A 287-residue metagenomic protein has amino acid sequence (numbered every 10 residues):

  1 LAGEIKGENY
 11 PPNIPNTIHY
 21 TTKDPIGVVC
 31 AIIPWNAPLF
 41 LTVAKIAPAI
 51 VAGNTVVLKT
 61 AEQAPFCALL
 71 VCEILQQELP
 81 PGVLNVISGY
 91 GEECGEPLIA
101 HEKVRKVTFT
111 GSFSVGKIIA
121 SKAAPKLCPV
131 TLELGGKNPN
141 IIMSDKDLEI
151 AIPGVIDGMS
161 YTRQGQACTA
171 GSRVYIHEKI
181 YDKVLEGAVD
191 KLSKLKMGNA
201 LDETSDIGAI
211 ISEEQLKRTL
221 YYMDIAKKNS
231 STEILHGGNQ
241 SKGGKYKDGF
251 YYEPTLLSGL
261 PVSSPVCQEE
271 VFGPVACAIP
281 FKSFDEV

Functional and structural regions predicted by a protein language model:
L1-K6, D182: Long amphipathic alpha-helix in the N-terminal Rossmann-like dinucleotide-binding domain of NAD(P)-dependent
G7-I150, F281: Rossmann-like NAD(P) dinucleotide-binding subdomain of oxidoreductase/dehydrogenase enzymes
L79, A100, S114-P261, S283-E286: ALDH superfamily catalytic-core signature
C168, E270-V271: A structural signal for short secondary-structure junctions
C267: Short, solvent-exposed loop/beta-turn-alpha elements that line the ligand-binding surface or hinge of extracytoplasmic
P274: Glycine-rich nucleotide-phosphate-binding loops and adjacent flexible coil segments
A278: Phosphoinositide-dependent membrane-docking surfaces
